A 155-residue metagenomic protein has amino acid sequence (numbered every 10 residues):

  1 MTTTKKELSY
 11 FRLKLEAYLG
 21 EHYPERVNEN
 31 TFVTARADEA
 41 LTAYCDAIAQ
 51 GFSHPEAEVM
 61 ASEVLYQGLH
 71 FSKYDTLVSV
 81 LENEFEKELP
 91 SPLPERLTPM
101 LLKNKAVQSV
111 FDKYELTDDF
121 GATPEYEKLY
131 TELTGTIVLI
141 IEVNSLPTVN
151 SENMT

Functional and structural regions predicted by a protein language model:
M1-T155: C-terminal alpha-helical interaction appendages
